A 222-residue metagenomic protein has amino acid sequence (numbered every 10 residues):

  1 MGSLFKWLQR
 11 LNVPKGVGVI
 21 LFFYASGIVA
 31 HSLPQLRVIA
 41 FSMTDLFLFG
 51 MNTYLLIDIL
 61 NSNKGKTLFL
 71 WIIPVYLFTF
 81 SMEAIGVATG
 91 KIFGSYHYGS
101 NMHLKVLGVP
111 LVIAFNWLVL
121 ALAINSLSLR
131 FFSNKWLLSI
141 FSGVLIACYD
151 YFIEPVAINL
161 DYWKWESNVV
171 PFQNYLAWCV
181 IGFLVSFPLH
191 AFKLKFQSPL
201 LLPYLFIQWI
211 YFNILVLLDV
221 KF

Functional and structural regions predicted by a protein language model:
M1-F222: Aromatic-rich, lipid-facing transmembrane alpha helices and their immediate juxtamembrane interface loops in integral
